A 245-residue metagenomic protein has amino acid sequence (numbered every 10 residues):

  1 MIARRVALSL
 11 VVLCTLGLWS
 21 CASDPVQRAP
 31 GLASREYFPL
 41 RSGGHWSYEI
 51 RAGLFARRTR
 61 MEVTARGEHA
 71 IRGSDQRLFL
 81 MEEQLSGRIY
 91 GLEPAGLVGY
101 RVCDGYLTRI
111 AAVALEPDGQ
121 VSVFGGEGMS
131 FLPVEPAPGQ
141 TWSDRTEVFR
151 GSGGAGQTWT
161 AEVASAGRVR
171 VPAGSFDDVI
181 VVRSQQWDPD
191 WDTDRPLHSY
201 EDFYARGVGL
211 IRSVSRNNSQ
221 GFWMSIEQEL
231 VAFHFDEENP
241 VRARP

Functional and structural regions predicted by a protein language model:
M1-L10: Bacterial N-terminal signal peptides that target proteins for export
G17-S20: C-terminal motif of bacterial Sec signal peptides marking the signal peptidase cleavage site
A22-P245: Conserved functional acidic sites
